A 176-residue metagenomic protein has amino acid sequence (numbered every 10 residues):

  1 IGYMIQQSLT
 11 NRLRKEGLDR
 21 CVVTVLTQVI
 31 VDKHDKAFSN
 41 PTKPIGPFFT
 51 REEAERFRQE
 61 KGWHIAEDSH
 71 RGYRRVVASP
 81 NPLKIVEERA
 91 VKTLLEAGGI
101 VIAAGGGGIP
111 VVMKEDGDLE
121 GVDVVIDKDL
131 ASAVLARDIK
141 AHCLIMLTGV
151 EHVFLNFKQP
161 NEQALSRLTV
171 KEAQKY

Functional and structural regions predicted by a protein language model:
I1-L18, A78-E96, V101-P110, K114-I139 (+2 more regions): Polyanion-binding loop/helix "lid" in catalytic or ligand-binding cores
I1-V101: Ligand-binding beta-strand-loop-alpha-helix segment within the catalytic cores of soluble metabolic enzymes
L26-K33, G106-I109, V150-H152: Glycine-rich beta-alpha junction loops
K33-N40, V112-D116, L155-Q159: Short acidic, glycine/serine/threonine-rich loops at helix termini
H142-K158: Conserved phosphate-donor
